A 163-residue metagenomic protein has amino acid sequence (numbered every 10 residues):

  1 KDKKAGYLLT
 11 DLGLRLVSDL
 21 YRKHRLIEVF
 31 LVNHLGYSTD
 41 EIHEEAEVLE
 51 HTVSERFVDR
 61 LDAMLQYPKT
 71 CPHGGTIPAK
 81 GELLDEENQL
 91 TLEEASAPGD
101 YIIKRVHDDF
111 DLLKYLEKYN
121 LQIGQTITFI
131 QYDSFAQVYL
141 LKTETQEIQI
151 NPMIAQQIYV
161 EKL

Functional and structural regions predicted by a protein language model:
K1-D2, E41, Q125: A generic structural-conservation signal
D2-H24: Basic, amphipathic "hinge/linker" alpha-helix immediately C-terminal to the N-terminal HTH DNA-binding motif
L12-L14, E47, D108: A broad detector of the eukaryotic-type serine/threonine protein kinase catalytic domain
L16-L20, E45, L61, L116: A structural signal for short hydrophobic/aromatic patches embedded in well-ordered alpha helices
Y21-R56: Ordered, amphipathic secondary-structure segments that act as subunit-interaction surfaces in large macromolecular
E50-A155: Mid-protein regulatory/catalytic core that forms ligand/cofactor-binding pockets and protein-protein interaction
I154-L163: Short, charged, intrinsically disordered terminal tails
